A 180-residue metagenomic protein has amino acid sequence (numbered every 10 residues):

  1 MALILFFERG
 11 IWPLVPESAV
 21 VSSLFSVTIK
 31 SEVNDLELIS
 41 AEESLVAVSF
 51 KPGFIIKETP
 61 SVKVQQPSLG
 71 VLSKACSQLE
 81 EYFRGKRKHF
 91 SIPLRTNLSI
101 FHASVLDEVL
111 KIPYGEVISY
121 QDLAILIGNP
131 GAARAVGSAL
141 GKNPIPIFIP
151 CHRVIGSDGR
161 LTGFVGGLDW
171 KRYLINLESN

Functional and structural regions predicted by a protein language model:
A2-G131, L177-N180: Basic nucleic-acid-binding alpha-helical/helix-turn surface characteristic of O6-alkylguanine DNA
R134-N143: Regulatory, non-catalytic segments
I147-V154: Short Lys/Arg-enriched helix C-cap and helix-to-coil transition segments that create basic nucleic-acid-contact patches
S157-N180: …primarily DNA-binding HTH/wHTH and HhH modules…
